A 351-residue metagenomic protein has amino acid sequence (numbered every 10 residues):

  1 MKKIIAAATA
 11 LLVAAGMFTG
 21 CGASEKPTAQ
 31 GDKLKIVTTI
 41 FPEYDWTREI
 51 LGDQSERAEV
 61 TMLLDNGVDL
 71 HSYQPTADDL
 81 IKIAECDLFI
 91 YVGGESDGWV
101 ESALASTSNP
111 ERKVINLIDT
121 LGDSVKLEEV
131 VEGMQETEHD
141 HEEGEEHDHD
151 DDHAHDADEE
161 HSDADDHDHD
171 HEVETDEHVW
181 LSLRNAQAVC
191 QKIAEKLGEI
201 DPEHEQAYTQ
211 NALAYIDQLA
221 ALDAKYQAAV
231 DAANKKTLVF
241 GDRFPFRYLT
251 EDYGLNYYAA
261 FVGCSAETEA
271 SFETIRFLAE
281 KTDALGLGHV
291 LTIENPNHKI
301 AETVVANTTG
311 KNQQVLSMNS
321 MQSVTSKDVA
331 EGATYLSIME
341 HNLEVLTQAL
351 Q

Functional and structural regions predicted by a protein language model:
M1-L11: Positively charged n-region of N-terminal signal peptides that target proteins for export
A7, G20-Q351: Extracytoplasmic metal-acquisition and chelation regions
A14-F18: Bacterial Sec-type N-terminal signal peptides, specifically the leucine/valine-rich hydrophobic h-region
